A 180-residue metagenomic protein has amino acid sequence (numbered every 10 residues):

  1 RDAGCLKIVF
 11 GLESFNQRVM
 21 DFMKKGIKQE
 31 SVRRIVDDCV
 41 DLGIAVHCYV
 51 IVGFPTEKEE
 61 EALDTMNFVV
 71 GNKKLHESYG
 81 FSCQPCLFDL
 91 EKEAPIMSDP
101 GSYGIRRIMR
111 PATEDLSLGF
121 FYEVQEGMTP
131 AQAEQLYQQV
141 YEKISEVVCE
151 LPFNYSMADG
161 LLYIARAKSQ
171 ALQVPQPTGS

Functional and structural regions predicted by a protein language model:
R1-K168: A structural motif corresponding to the C-terminal lobe/cap of the Radical SAM core domain
A167-S180: Long C-terminal extensions of eukaryotic subunits of large macromolecular complexes
